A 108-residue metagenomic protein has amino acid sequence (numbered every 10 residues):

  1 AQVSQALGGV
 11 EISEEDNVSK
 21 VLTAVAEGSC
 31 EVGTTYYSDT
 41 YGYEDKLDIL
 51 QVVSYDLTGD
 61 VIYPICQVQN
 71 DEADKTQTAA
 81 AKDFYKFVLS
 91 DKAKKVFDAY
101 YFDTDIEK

Functional and structural regions predicted by a protein language model:
A1-K108: Exported/periplasmic ABC-transporter solute-binding proteins
